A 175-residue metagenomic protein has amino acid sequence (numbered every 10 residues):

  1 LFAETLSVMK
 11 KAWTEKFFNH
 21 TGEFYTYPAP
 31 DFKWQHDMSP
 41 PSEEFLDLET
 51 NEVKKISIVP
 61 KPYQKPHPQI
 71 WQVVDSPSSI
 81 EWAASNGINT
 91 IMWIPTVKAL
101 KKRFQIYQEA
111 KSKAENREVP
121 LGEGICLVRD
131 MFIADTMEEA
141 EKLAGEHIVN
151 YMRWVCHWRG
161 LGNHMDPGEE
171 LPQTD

Functional and structural regions predicted by a protein language model:
F2-K61, K98-D175: An alpha-helical appendage that flanks or caps ligand/catalytic pockets
P62-Q69: A local structural motif
I70-V73, I88-M92, E123-D130: Hydrophobic faces of well-ordered beta-strands that scaffold small-molecule active sites in alpha/beta enzyme cores
V73-F104: A conserved active-site cap/scaffold subdomain adjacent to cofactor or substrate pockets
